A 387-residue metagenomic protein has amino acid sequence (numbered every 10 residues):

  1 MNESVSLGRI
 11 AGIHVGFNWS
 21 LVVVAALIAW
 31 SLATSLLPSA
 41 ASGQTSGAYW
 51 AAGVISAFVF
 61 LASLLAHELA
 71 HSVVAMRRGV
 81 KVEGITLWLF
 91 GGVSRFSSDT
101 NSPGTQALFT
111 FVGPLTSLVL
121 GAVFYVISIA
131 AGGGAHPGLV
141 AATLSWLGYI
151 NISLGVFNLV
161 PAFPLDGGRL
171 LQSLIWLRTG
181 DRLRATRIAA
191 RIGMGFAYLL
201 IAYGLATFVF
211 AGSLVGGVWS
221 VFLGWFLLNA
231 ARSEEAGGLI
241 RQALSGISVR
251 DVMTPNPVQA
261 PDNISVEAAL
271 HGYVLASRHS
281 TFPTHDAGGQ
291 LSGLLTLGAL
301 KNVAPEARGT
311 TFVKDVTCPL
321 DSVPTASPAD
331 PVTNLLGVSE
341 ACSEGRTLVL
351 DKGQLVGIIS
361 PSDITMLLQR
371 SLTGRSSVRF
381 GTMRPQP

Functional and structural regions predicted by a protein language model:
M1-R346, L350-L355, P361-L367, S371-P387: Hydrophobic transmembrane alpha-helices and their immediate loop junctions in multi-pass integral membrane proteins
